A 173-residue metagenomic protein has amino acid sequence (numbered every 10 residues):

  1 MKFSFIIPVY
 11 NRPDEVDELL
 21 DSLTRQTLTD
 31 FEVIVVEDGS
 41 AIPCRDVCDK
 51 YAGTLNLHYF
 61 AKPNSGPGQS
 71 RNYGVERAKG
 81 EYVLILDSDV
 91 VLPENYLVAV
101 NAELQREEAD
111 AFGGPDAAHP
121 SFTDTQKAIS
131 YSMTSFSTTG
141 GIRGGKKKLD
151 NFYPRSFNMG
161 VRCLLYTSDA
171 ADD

Functional and structural regions predicted by a protein language model:
K2-S4, E32: Cell-envelope/extracellular polymer assembly enzymes that use nucleotide-activated donors
D21-D30: Short, acidic, metal-binding catalytic loop of nucleotide-sugar glycosyltransferases
S22, E37-D46, N64-S65, D87-V91: A conserved acidic beta->alpha catalytic loop
K62-A78, S156-F157: Glycine-rich, basic loop-to-helix element that forms the pyrophosphate-binding segment of sugar-nucleotide handling
V83: Short aromatic/hydrophobic "clamp" motif used to bind/position activated sugar donors
N95-K127: Conserved donor NDP-sugar-binding/catalytic core segment of glycosyltransferases
G141-G160: A recurrent flexible, glycine/aromatic-enriched loop bordering the glycosyltransferase active site that acts as
Y166-A171: Conserved small/polar residues in nucleotide/adenosyl-binding loops
